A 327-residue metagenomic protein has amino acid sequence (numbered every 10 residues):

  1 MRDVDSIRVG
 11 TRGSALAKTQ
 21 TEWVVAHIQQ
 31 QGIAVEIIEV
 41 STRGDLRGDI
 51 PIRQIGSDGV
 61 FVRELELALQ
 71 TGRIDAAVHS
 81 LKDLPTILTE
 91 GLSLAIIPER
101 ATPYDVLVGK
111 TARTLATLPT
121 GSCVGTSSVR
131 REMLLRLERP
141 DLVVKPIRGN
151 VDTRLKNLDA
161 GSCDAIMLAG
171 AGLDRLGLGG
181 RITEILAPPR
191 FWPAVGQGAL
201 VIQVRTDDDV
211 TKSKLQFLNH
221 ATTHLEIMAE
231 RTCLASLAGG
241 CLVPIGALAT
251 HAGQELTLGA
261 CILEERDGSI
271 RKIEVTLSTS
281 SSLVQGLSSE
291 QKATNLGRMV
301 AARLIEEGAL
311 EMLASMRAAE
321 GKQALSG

Functional and structural regions predicted by a protein language model:
R2-R47, I52-Q54, L137-G327: Small-molecule-sensing regulatory modules
R8-G10, A77, A95, G125 (+1 more regions): Short, well-ordered beta-strand segments
A15-H27, S57-F61, T86, C123 (+1 more regions): N-terminal winged-helix
I50-A76: Short, structured active-site "lid" loops
D58, D75-S80, D164-A169: Paired acidic/hydrophobic, glycine-rich loop segments that form the ligand-binding mouth/hinge of periplasmic-binding
A68-Q70, H79, L84-T89, G297: Extracytoplasmic loops/domains of multi-pass membrane proteins
G72, A77-D83, Q197, Q203-D208: Ordered, amphipathic secondary-structure segments that act as subunit-interaction surfaces in large macromolecular
L81-L84, L88-L142: A conserved helix-loop-strand patch within extracytoplasmic ligand-binding domains of the periplasmic binding
